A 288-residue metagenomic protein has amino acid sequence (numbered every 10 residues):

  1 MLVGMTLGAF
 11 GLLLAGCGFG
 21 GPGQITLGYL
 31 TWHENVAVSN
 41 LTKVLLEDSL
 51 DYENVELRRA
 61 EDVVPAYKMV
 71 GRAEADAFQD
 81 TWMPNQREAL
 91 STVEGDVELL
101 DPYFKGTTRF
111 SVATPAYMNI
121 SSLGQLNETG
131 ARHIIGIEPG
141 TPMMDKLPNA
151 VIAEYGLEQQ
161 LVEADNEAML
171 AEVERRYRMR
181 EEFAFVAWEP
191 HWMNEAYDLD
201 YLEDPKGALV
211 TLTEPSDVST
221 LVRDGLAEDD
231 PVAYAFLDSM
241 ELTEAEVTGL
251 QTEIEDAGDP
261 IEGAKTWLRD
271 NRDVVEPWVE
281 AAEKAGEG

Functional and structural regions predicted by a protein language model:
L13-G16: C-terminal motif of bacterial Sec signal peptides marking the signal peptidase cleavage site
G18-G21: Bacterial signal peptide processing site
Q24-N40, D62: Extracytoplasmic "Venus flytrap"
W32-H33, E56-K68, L161-E172: Short helix-initiation/N-cap motifs at beta->coil->alpha
T42-D51, G130-V162: Ligand-binding cleft/hinge of the Venus flytrap
Q79-V93, R175-E203: A ligand-binding cleft/hinge motif common to bilobed small-molecule-binding domains
G95-T141: A conserved helix-loop-strand patch within extracytoplasmic ligand-binding domains of the periplasmic binding
R109-I120, P215-D230, F236: A bilobed periplasmic-binding-protein/Venus flytrap-type ligand-binding module shared by bacterial periplasmic
